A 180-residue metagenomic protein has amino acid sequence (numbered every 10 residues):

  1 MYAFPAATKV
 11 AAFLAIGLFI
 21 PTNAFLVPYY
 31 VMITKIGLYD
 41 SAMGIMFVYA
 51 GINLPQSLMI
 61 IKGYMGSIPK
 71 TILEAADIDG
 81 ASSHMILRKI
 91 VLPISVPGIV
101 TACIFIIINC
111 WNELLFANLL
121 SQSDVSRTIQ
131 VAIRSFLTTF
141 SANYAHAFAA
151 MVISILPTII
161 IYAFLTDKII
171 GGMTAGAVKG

Functional and structural regions predicted by a protein language model:
M1-G180: A structural signal for multi-pass alpha-helical bundles of membrane permease subunits that mediate small-molecule
